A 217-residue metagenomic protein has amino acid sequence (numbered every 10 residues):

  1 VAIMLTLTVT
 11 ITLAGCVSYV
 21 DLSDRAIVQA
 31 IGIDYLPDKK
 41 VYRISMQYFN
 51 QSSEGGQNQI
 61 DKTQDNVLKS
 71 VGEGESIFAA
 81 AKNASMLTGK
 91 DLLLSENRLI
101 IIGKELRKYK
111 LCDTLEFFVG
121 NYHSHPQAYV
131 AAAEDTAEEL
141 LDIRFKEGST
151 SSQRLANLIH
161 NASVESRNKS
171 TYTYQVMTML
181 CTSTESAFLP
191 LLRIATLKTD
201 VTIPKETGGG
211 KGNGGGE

Functional and structural regions predicted by a protein language model:
V1-E217: Membrane-proximal alpha-helical signals and transmembrane carboxylates
